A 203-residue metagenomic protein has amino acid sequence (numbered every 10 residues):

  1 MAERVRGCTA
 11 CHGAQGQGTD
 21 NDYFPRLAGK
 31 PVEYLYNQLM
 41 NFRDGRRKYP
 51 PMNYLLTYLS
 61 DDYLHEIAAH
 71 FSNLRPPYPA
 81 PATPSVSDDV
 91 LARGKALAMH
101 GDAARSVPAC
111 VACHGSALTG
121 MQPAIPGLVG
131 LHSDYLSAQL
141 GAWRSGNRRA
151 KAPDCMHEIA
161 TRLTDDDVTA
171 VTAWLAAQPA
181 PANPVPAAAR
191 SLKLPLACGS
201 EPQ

Functional and structural regions predicted by a protein language model:
M1, A28, S87, V129 (+1 more regions): Flexible, glycine- and charge-enriched loops at secondary-structure boundaries
M1-G45, Y49: The feature marks the first
A2-V5, A14-Q17, R47-T57, D61-T119 (+1 more regions): Flexible coil segments in periplasmic/lumen-exposed cytochrome c-class electron-transfer proteins
C8, R46, G94, G127-G130: Short low-complexity stretches enriched in small and charged residues
Y23-F24, Y34, F42, H70-F71 (+2 more regions): Aromatic side chains
R26-G29, Y58, G127-G130, R162: Short, conserved sequence motifs enriched in acidic/basic residues, glycine, and aromatics that mark functional "hot
P31-N53, G130-G141, S145-D154: Extended intrinsically disordered, low-complexity coil regions enriched in Ser, Thr, Gly, Ala and often Pro
